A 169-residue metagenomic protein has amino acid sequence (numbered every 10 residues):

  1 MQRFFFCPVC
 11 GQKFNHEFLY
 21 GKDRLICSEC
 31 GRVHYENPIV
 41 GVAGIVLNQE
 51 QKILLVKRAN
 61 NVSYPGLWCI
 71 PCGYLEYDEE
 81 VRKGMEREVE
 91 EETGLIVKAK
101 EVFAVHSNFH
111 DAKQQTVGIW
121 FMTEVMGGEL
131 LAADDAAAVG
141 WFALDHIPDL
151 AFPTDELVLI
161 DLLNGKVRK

Functional and structural regions predicted by a protein language model:
Q2-A43: Acidic, metal-coordinating catalytic segment for phosphate/diphosphate chemistry, firing primarily on the Nudix
E29-I53, Y74, V105: Conserved N-terminal beta-strand and adjoining loop/helix that marks the start of the Nudix/MutT-like hydrolase domain
N48-E91: Conserved Nudix-box catalytic region and its N-terminal flanking loop in Nudix hydrolases and closely related
L75-A99, A104-D161: Unchanged
I160-K169: Charged phosphate-binding loop/patch that engages nucleotide di/tri-phosphates or the phosphate backbone of nucleic
